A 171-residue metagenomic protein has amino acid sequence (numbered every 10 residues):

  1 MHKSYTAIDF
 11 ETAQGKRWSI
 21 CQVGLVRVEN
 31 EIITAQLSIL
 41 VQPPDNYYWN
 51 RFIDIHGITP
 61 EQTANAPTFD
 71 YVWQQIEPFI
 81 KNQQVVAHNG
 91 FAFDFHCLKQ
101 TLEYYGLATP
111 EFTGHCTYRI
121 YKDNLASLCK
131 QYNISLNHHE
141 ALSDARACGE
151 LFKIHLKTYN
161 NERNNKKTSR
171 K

Functional and structural regions predicted by a protein language model:
M1-K3, G149-K171: Acidic two-metal-ion nuclease catalytic site recognized across multiple nuclease folds, prominently DnaQ/RNase D-T
M1-L107, E111, A126-H139: Conserved non-catalytic scaffold segment of RNase H-like nuclease domains
I8, H115, S143: Active-site flanking residues adjacent to catalytic metal/cofactor-binding acidic residues
C97, A147-E150: Amphipathic alpha-helical interaction segments
F112-L125: Short, flexible loop segments at boundaries between secondary-structure elements
R119, K130, E150-K153: Generic alpha-helical structural context detector
E140-S143, N161-E162: Short, charged, surface-exposed loops that flank catalytic or proteolytic processing sites
